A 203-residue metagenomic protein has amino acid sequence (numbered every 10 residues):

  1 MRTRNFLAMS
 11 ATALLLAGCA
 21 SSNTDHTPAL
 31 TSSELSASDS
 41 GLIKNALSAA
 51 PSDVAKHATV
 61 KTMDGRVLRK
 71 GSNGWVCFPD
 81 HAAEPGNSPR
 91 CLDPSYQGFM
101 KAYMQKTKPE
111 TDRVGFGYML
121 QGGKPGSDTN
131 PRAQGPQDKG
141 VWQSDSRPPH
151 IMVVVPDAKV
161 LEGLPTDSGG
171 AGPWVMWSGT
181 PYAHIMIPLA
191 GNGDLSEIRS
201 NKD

Functional and structural regions predicted by a protein language model:
M1-M9: Bacterial N-terminal signal peptides that target proteins for export
L16-G18: C-terminal motif of bacterial Sec signal peptides marking the signal peptidase cleavage site
A20-S22: Bacterial signal peptide processing site
D25-D203: Primary mode marks residue(s) on the alpha4-beta5-alpha5 output face of response regulator receiver
